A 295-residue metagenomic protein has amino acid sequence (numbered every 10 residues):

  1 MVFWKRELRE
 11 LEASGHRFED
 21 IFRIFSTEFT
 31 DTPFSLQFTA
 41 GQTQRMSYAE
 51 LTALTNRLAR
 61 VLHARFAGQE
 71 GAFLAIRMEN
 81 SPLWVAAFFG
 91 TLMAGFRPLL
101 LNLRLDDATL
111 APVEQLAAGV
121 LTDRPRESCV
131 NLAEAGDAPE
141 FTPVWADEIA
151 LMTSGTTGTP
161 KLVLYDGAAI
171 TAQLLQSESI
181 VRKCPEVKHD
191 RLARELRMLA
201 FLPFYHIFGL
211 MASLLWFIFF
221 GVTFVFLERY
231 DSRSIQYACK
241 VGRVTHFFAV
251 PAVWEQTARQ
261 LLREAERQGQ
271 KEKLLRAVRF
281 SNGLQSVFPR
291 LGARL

Functional and structural regions predicted by a protein language model:
L8-H16, R124-E148, T159-P160: Flexible, low-complexity linker/hinge segments
E12-S35, A53, R65, E148: A short N-terminal helical cap/helix-turn-helix that marks the beginning of AMP-binding/adenylate-forming
A13, F34-G68, A75, E79-S81 (+2 more regions): Conserved AMP-binding/adenylate-forming core of the ANL superfamily
F25, S35, L51, T55 (+5 more regions): Adenylate-forming
R45-A49, E148-Q176: Conserved AMP-binding A3 loop
A75-M78, W84, F88, L92-A117 (+2 more regions): Short beta-strand->loop structural element characteristic of the AMP-binding/adenylate-forming
R77-S81, N102-R104, M198-I207, L214: Conserved AMP-binding
L175-R197, F204-P289, R294: Conserved AMP-binding/adenylation subdomain of ANL enzymes
